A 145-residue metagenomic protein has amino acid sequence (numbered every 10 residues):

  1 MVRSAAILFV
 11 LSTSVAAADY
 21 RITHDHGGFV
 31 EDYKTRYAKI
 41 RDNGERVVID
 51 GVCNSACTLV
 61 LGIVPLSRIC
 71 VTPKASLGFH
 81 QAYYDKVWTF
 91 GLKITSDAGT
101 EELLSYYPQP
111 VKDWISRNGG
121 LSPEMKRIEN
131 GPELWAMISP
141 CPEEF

Functional and structural regions predicted by a protein language model:
M1-L8: Sec-dependent signal peptide recognition, specifically the positively charged N-region followed immediately by
F9-A17: Hydrophobic h-region of N-terminal signal peptides that target proteins for export in Gram-negative bacteria
A17-D25: Cleaved targeting-peptide boundary
R21, E31, T35-V48, V87-F145: Charged, glycine-interspersed solvent-exposed loop segments at helix/strand-loop junctions that cap or gate access
D25-H26, I49-V52: Short His-Asn-centered micro-motif
D42-G44, N54-A56, V64, T72-K74: Extracytoplasmic
P65-D85, E143-F145: Gly/Pro- and small hydrophobic-enriched strand-loop and loop-to-helix capping segments that sit at the rims
